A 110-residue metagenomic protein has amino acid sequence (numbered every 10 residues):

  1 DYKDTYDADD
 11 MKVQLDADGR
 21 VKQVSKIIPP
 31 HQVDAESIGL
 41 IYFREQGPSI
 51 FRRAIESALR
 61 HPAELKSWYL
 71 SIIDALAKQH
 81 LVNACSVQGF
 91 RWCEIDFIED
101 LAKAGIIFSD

Functional and structural regions predicted by a protein language model:
D1-L59: Conserved core of the sugar-phosphate nucleotidyltransferase
D34-D110: Conserved alpha/beta core of the MobA/IspD/sugar-nucleotide pyrophosphorylase nucleotidyltransferase superfamily
